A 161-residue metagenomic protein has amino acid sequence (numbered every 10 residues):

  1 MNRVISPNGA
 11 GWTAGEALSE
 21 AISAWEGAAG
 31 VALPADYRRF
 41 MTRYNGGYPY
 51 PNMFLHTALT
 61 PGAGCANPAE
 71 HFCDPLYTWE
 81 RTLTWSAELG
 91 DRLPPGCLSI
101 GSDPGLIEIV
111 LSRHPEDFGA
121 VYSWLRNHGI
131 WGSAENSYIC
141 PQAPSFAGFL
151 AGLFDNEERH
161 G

Functional and structural regions predicted by a protein language model:
M1, Y48, Y122-L125, L150: Intrinsic low-complexity, intrinsically disordered segments enriched in polar/basic residues
M1-I107, N156-G161: A surface-exposed partner-binding patch
S19-I22, P34, F118, A143-A147: Alpha-helix initiation and N-capping motif
Y37-F40, Y44, Y122-S123, F146-F149: Aromatic side chains
G101, S112, Y122-W124: Residues in well-ordered beta-strands of folded domains
I107-E116: Broad, structure-driven detector of short, well-ordered beta-strand segments within folded domains
D117-I130: Intrinsically disordered, low-complexity regulatory segments enriched in Ser/Thr/Pro and charged residues
H128-G152: Compact, glycine/acidic-enriched structural inserts
